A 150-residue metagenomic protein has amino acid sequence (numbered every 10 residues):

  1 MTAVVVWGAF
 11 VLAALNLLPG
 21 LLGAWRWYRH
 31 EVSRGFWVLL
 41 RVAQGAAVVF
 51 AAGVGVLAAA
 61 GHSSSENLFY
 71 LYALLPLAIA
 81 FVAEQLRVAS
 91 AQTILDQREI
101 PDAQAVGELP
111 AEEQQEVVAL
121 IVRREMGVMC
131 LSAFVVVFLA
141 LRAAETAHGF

Functional and structural regions predicted by a protein language model:
M1-F150: Polytopic transmembrane helical bundles with strong interfacial aromatic enrichment
